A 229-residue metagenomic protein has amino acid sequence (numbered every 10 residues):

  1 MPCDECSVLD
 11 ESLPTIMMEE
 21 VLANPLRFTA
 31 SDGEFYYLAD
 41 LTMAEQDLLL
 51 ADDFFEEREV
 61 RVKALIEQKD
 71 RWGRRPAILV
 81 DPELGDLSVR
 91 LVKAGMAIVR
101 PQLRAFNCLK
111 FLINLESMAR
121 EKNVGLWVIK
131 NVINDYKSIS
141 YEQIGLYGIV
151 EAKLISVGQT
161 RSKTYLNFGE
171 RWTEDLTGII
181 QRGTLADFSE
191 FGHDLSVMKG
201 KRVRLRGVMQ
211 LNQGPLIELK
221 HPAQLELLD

Functional and structural regions predicted by a protein language model:
M1-D229: Small beta-barrel nucleic-acid-binding modules, primarily SNase/OB-fold domains and secondarily Tudor-like barrels
